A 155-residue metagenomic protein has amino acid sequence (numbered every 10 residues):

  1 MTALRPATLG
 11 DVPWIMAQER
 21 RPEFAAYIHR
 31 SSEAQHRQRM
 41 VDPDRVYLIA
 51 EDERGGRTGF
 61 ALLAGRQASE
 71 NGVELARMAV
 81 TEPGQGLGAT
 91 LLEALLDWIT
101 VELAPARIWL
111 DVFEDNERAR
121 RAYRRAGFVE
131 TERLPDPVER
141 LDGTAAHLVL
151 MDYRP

Functional and structural regions predicted by a protein language model:
T2, P6-G10, M16-P83, A89-E93 (+2 more regions): Acetyl-CoA-dependent GNAT
E70-G72, R120, P137, L148: A short, glycine- and basic residue-enriched loop/turn that sits immediately adjacent to a domain's principal
G88, L92, D115-A119, D136-D142: Short glycine/proline-centered loop/turn elements that form peptide/ligand docking sites
V101-D111: Conserved GNAT acetyl-CoA-binding A-motif
W109-D111, V129-A145: Conserved catalytic-core motifs of GNAT/GCN5-like acyltransferases
Y123, F128: Conserved active-site tyrosine of GNAT-family acetyltransferases
G143-P155: Terminal substrate-recognition subdomain of acyl/acetyltransferases
